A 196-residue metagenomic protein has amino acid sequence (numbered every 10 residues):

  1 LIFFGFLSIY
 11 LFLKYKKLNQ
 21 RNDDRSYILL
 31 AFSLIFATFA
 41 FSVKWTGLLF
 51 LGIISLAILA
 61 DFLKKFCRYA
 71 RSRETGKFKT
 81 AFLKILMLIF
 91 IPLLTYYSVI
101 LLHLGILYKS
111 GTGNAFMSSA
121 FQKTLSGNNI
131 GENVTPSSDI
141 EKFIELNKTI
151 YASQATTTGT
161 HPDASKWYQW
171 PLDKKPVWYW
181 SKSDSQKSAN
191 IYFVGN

Functional and structural regions predicted by a protein language model:
I2-F3, A31-F32, T46-K64: Transmembrane-embedded, aromatic-rich helix segments that form part of the hydrophobic channel/pocket engaging
S8-L29, A40, I58-Y69: Membrane-interface transmembrane helices that cradle and orient dolichyl/undecaprenyl
F12, L56-A60, K64, L94-L102 (+1 more regions): Alpha-helical membrane-inserting segments
A31, I35-F36, L51-I54, Y69-H103 (+1 more regions): Hydrophobic alpha-helical membrane-interfacial segments at the cytosolic entry of transmembrane helices
T38-K44: Transmembrane helix irregularities
Y96-D173: Aromatic-rich transmembrane-lumenal/periplasmic boundary elements in polytopic membrane proteins
S165, V177-N196: Membrane-interface anchor segments at the N-terminal boundary of transmembrane helices in multi-pass membrane enzymes
